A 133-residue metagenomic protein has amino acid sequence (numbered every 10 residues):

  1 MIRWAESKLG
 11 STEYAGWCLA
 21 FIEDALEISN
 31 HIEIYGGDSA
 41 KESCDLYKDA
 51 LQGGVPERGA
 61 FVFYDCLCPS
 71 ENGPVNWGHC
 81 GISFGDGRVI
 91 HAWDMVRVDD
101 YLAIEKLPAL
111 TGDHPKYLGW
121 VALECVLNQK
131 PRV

Functional and structural regions predicted by a protein language model:
M1-G37, E57, N72-H79: N-terminal capping segments
I2-G10, V75-V133: Aromatic- and glycine-rich peptidoglycan recognition patches
T12, G16, N30, E42 (+3 more regions): Alpha-helical structural elements
L26, A40, P69, K106 (+1 more regions): Short linear sequence elements within intrinsically disordered, low-complexity coil regions
I32-D100, I104: ...with weaker cross-activation on analogous glycine-rich loops/strands in unrelated enzymes
